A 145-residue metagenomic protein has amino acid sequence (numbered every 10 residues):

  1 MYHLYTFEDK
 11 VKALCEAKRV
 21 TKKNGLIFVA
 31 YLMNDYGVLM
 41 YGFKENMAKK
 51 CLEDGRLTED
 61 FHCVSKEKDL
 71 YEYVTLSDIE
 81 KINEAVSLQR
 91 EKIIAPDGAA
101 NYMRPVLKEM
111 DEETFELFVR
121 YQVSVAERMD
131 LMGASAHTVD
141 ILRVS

Functional and structural regions predicted by a protein language model:
M1-D9: A short SAM/SAH-binding and catalytic strip from SAM-dependent methyltransferases
H3-L4, Y36-M40, A99-M103: Short catalytic/ligand-binding loop motif for oxyanion handling, primarily in non-cytosolic enzymes, centered on
V11-L26: A short glycine-rich, Lys/Arg-flanked "PGG" loop and its adjoining helix->strand segment in the class I
L26-R56: Conserved class I S-adenosyl-L-methionine
F28-Y31, Q89-A95: A structural signal for short, well-ordered beta-strand segments and their strand-loop junctions that often border
A48-Y71: C-terminal alpha-helical "lid/dimerization" subdomain adjacent to the S-adenosyl-L-methionine
K68-S87, I93: Short alpha-helix
K92-S145: A C-terminal cap/extension of S-adenosyl-L-methionine-dependent methyltransferases that defines the acceptor-substrate
